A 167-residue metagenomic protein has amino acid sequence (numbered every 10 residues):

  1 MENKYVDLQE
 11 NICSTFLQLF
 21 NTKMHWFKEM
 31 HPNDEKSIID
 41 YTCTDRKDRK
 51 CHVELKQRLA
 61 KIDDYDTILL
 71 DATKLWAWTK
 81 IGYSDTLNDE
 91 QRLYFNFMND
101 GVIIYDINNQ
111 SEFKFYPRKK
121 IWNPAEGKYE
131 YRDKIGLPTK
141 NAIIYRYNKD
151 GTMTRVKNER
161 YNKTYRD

Functional and structural regions predicted by a protein language model:
M1-N33: Acidic-basic catalytic patches of nuclease active cores, encompassing PD-(D/E)XK and other metal-cofactor nuclease
N21, P32-N33, R46, G82-Q91: Intrinsically disordered, low-complexity coil segments
W26, Q57-L59, N109: A short beta-strand motif that forms part of the nucleic acid-binding face of small beta-barrel RNA-binding folds
S37: Beta-rich catalytic cores
Y41-C43, K47-K61: Conserved catalytic cores of phosphodiester-cleaving nucleases, focusing on short active-site segments
R58-I81: Mg2+/Mn2+-dependent nuclease catalytic core
G82-E112: Nucleic-acid nuclease catalytic cores
I103-D167: Intrinsically disordered, low-complexity terminal regions enriched in charged/polar residues
